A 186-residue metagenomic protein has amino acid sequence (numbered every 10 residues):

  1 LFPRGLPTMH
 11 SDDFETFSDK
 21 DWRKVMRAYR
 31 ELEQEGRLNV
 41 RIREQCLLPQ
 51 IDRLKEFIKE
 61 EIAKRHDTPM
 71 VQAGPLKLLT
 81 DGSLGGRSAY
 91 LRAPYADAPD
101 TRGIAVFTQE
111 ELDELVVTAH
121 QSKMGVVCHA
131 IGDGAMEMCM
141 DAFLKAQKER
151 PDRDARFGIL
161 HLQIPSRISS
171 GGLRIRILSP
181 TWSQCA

Functional and structural regions predicted by a protein language model:
L1-R4: Internal alpha/beta scaffold segment
P7-T8: Short acidic/polar active-site loop segments enriched in Thr and Asp
D13-E137, S170-S179, Q184-C185: Metal-coordinating catalytic core of metallo-dependent amide/deamination hydrolases
T118, D141-E149: Conserved helix-loop functional segments at active or binding sites
K148-A186: C-terminal active-site-proximal or functional interface alpha/beta core segments in diverse enzymes
